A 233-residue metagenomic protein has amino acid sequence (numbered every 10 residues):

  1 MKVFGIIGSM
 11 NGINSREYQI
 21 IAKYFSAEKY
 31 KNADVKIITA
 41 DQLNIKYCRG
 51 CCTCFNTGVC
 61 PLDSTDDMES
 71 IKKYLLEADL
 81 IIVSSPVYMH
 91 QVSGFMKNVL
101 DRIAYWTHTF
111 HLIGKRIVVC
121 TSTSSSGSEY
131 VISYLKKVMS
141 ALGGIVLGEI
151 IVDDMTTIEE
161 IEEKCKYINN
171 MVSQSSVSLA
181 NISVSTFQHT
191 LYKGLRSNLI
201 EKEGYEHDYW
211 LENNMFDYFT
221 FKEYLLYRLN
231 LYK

Functional and structural regions predicted by a protein language model:
M1-S84, H90-N98, A104, E162-K233: N-terminal beta1-alpha1-beta2 submodule of the flavodoxin-like/Rossmannoid cofactor-binding fold
M10-G12, V87-M89, T123-S126, D153-T157: Short histidine/acidic/glycine/proline-rich micro-motifs that form metal- and phosphate-coordinating active-site loops
Y74, D101-H108, S122-S126, G143 (+2 more regions): Alpha-helix boundary/capping detector
S84-S85, C120: Short His-Asn-centered micro-motif
G94, T107, H111-V152: Short, glycine-/small-residue-rich phosphate/pyrophosphate-handling segment
S140-T156, E163, N170-S178: A charged, well-structured terminal subsegment
